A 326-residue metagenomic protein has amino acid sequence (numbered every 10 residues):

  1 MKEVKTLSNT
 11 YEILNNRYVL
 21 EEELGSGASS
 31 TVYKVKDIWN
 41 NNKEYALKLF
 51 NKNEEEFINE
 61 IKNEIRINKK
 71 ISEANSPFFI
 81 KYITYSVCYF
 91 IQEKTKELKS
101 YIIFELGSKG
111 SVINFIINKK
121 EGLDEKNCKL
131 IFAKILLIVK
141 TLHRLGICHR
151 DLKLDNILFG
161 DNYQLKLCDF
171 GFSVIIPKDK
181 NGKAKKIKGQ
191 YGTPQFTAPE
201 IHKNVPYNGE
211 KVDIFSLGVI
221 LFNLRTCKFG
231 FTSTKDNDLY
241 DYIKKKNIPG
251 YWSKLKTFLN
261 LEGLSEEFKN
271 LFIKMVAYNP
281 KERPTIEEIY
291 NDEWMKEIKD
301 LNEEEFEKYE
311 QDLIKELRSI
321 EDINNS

Functional and structural regions predicted by a protein language model:
K81-L98: Short beta-strand micro-motifs within the conserved protein kinase catalytic domain, predominantly in the N-lobe
T95-S111: Conserved short submotifs of the Hanks-type protein kinase catalytic core that shape the nucleotide-binding pocket
I131-F132: Activation segment signature within eukaryotic-like protein kinase domains
H143-G160: Catalytic-loop of the protein kinase fold
K185-I201: Conserved activation segment of eukaryotic-like protein kinases, specifically the C-terminal portion of the activation
A277-N302: Terminal C-lobe "cap" of eukaryotic-type protein kinase domains
